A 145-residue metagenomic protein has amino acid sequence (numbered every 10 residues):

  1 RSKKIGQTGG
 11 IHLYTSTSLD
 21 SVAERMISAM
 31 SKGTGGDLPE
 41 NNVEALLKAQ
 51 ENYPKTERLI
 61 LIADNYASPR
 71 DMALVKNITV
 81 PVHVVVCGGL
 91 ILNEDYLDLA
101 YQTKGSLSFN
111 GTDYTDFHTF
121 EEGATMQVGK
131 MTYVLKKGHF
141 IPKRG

Functional and structural regions predicted by a protein language model:
R1, Y14-S16, N110-T112: Conserved beta-strand termini and adjacent loop/short-helix elements that scaffold enzyme active sites in alpha/beta
S2, G89, Y114: Residue-level detector of flexible, active-site-proximal loop/helix-junction positions within diverse enzyme catalytic
I5-R58, A67-P69, G88-D95: Von Willebrand factor
T17-E24, P81-V84, G105-S108, K130-M131: Short, surface-exposed linear patches
L47-K48, N52, N77, F120-E121 (+1 more regions): Short, surface-exposed, charged/polar-biased interaction segments
N65-N110: VWA/integrin I-like adhesion module and closely mimicked acidic/polar interface patches used
Y101-T103, L107-G145: C-terminal "exit" segments of structured domains
